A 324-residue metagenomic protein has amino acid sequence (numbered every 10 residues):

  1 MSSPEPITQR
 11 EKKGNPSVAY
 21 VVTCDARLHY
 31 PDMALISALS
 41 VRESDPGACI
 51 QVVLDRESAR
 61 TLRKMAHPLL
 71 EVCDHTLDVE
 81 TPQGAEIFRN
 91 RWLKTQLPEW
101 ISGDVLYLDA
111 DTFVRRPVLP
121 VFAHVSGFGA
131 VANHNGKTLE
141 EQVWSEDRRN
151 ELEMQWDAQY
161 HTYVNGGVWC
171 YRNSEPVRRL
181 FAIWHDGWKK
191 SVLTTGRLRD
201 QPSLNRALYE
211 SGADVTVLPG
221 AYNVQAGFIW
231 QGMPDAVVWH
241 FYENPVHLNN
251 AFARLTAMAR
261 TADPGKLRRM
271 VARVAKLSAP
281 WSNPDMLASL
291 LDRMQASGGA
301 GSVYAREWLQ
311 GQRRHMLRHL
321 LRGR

Functional and structural regions predicted by a protein language model:
S2-R324: Glycosyltransferase catalytic domains, chiefly GT-A lineage
